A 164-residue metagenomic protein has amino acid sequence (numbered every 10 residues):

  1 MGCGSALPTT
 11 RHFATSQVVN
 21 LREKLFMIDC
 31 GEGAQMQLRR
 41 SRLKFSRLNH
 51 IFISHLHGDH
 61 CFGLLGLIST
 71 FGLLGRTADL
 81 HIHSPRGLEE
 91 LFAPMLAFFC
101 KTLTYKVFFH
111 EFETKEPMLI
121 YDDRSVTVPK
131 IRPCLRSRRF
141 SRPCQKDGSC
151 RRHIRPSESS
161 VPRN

Functional and structural regions predicted by a protein language model:
M1-N164: Binuclear metal-dependent hydrolase catalytic cores
